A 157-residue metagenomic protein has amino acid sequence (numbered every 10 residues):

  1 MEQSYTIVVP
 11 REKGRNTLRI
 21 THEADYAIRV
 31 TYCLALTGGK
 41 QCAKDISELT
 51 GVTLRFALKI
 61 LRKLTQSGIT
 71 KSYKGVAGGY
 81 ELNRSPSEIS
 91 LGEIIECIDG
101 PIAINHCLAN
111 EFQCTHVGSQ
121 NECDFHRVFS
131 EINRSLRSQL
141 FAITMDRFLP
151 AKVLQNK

Functional and structural regions predicted by a protein language model:
M1-N16: Short, intrinsically disordered or compositionally biased N-terminal tails of bacterial proteins
A27-G39: Short amphipathic alpha-helical interface segments
T31, L61-R62: Short, hydrophobic-biased segments on the C-terminal half of alpha helices that form "recognition helices"
D45-S47: A short acidic, leucine-rich amphipathic alpha-helix
R55: Key DNA-contact positions within bacterial/archaeal DNA-binding proteins
G68-N83: Beta-hairpin "wing" of winged helix-turn-helix
N83-K157: Non-DNA-binding regulatory cores of transcription-related proteins, predominantly C-terminal effector-binding
